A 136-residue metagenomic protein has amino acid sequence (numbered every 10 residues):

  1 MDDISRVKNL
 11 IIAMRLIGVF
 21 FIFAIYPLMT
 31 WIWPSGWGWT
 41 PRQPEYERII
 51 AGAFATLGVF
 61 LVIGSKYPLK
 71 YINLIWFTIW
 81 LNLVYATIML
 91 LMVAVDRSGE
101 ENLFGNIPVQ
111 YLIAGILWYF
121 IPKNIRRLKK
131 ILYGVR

Functional and structural regions predicted by a protein language model:
M1-V7, I63-N73, R127-L132: Juxtamembrane membrane-water interface segments of multi-pass membrane proteins, especially cytoplasmic-side
R6-E45: Membrane-helix boundary elements
V19-P27, P44-K66, F77-T87: Core segments of alpha-helical transmembrane spans in multipass integral membrane proteins
G38-Y46, L74-W76, S98-V109: Non-cytosolic membrane-interface motifs at loop->transmembrane helix junctions
I50-T56, F104-L112: Membrane-embedded alpha-helical segments of multi-pass membrane proteins, especially the transmembrane helices
S65, T87-N106, P122-K123: Membrane-helix boundary connector in multi-pass membrane proteins
K70-A86, P108-F120: Alpha-helical membrane-embedding segments and immediately adjacent membrane-interface amphipathic helices
Y111-R136: Membrane-water interface at the C-terminal end of transmembrane alpha helices
